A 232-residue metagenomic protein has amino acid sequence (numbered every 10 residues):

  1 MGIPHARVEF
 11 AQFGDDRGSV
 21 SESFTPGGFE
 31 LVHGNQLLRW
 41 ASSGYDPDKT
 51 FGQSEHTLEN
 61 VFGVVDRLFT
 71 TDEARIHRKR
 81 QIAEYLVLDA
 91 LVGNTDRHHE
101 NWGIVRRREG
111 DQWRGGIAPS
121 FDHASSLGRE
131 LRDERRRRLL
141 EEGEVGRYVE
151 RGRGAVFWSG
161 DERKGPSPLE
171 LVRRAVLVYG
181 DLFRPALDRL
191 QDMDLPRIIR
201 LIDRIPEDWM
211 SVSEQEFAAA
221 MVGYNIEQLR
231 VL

Functional and structural regions predicted by a protein language model:
M1-K49: Conserved ATP-binding subdomain of kinase catalytic cores across diverse folds
G2, T95-D96, Q228-V231: Short helix-capping/linker segments at secondary-structure and domain boundaries
A6-V8, G18-S21, L86, W102 (+2 more regions): Long, contiguous hydrophobic alpha-helical segments, chiefly transmembrane helices and signal peptides
F29-A41, H56-N60, G223, R230-L232: Secondary-structure junction/capping motif
Y45-D48, R67-T70, R184, D203-D208: Charged, low-complexity surface segments at secondary-structure and domain boundaries
K49-H56: Long, non-coiled-coil amphipathic alpha-helical linker/lever segments that couple catalytic cores to other domains
L58-R132: Conserved kinase catalytic-core segment
E109-L232: C-terminal catalytic region of ATP-dependent kinase domains
